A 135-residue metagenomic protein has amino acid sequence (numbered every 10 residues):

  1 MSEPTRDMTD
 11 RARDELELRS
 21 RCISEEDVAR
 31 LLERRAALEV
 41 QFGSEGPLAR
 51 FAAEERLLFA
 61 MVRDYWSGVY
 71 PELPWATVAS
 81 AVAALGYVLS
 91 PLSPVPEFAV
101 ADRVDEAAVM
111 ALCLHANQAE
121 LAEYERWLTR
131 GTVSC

Functional and structural regions predicted by a protein language model:
M1-A79, L112-C135: Terminal, membrane-proximal amphipathic helices and intrinsically disordered targeting/regulatory segments
W75-M110: Membrane-inserting effector segments that mediate pore formation, membrane fusion, or transient membrane insertion
